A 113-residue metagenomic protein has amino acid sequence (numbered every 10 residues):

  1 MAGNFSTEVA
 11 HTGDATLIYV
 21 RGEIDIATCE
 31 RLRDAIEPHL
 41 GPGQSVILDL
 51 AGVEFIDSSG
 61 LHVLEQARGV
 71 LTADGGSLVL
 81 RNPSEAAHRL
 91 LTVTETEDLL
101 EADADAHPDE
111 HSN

Functional and structural regions predicted by a protein language model:
M1-F55, E65-N113: STAS-like cytosolic regulatory interaction modules
